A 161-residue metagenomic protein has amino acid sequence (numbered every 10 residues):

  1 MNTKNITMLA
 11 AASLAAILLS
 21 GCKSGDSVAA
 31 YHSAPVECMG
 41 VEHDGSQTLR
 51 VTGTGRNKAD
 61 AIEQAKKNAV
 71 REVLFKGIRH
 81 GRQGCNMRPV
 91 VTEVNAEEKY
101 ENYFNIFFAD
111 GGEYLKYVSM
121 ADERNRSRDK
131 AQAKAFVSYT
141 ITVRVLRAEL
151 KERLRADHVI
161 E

Functional and structural regions predicted by a protein language model:
M1-A10: Bacterial N-terminal signal peptides that target proteins for export
A11-A15: Hydrophobic helical h-region of N-terminal Sec-dependent signal peptides in bacterial secretory/periplasmic proteins
C22-E161: Domain-level marker for long, solvent-exposed, non-transmembrane regions
